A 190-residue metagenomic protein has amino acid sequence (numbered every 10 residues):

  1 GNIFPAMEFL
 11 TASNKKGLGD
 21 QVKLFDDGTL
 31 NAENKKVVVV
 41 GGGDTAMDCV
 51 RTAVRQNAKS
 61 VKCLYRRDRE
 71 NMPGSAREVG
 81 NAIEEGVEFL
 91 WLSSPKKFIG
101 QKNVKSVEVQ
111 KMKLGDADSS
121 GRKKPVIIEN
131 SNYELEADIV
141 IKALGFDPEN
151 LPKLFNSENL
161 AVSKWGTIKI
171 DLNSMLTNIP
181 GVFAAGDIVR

Functional and structural regions predicted by a protein language model:
N2-N34, D118-R190: FAD-site-proximal beta/loop scaffold in flavoenzymes
F4, E88-L90, E108, F183: General small-molecule cofactor/ligand-binding pocket signal
F9, R67-R69, K111-K113, P148: Glycine-rich beta-alpha junction loops
L18-A58: Rossmann-like NAD(P)H-binding beta-loop-alpha module
G42, Y65-D68, D187: Cofactor-binding loop segments of dinucleotide-utilizing enzymes, especially the Rossmann-like FAD- and NAD(P)+-binding
V50-K97: Rossmann-like dinucleotide-binding cores of NAD(P)H-dependent redox enzymes
L92-V104, K111-D116: A conserved short coil-to-beta-strand element within the FAD-binding core of flavoproteins
